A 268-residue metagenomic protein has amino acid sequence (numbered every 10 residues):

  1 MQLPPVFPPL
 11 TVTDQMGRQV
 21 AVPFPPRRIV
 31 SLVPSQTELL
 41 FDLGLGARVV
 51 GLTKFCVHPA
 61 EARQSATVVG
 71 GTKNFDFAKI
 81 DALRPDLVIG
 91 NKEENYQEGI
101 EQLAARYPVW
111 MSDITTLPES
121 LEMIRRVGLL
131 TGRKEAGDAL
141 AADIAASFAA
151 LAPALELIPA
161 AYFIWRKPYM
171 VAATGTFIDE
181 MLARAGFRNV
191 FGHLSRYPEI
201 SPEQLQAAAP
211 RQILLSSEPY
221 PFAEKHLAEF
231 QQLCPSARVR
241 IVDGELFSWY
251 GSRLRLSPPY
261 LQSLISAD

Functional and structural regions predicted by a protein language model:
M1-D268: N-terminal ligand-binding lobe of clamshell/alpha-beta domains
